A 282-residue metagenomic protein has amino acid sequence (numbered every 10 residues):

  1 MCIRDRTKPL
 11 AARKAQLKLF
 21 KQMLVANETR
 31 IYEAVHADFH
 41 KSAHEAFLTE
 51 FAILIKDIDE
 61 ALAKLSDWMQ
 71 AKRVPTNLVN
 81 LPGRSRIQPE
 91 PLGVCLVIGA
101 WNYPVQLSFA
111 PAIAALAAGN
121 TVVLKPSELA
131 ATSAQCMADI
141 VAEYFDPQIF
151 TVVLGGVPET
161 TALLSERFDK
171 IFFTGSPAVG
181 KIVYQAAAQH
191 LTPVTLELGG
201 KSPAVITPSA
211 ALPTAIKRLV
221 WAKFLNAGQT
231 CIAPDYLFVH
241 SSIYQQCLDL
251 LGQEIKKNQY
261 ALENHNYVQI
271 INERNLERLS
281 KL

Functional and structural regions predicted by a protein language model:
R4-R86: N-terminal Rossmann-like NAD(P)+-binding subdomain of aldehyde/semialdehyde dehydrogenases
A12-A26, R30, C136, T214 (+4 more regions): A non-catalytic, amphipathic alpha-helix used as a structural packing/dimerization or gating element in enzyme scaffolds
K21-L24, E28, F39, L62-M69 (+5 more regions): Structural signal for hydrophobic packing residues in well-ordered secondary-structure cores of soluble enzyme domains
L78-T214: Rossmann-like NAD(P) dinucleotide-binding subdomain of oxidoreductase/dehydrogenase enzymes
A178-L282: ALDH superfamily catalytic-core signature
